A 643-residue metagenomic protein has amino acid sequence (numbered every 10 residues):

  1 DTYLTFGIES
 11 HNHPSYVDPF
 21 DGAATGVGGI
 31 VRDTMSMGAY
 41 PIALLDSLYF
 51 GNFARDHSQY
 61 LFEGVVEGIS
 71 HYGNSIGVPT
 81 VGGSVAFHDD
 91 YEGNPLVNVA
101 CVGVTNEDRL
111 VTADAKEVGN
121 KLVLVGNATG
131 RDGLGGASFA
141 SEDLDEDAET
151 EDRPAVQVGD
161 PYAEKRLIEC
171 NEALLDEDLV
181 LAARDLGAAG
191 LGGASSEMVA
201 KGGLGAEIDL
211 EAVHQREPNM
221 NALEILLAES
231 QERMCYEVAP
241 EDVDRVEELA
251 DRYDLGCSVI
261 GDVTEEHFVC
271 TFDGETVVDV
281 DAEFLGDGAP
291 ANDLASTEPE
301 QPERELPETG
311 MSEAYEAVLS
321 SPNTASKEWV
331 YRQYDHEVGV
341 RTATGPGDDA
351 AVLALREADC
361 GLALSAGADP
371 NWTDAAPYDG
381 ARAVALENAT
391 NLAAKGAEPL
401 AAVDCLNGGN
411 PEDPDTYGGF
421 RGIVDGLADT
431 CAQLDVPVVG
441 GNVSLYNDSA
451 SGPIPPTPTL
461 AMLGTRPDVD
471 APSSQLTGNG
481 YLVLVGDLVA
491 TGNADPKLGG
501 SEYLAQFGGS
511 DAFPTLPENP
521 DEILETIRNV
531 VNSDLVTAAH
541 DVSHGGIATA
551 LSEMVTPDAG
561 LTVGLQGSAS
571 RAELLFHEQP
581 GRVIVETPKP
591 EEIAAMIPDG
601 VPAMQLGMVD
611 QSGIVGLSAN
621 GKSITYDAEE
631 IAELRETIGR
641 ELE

Functional and structural regions predicted by a protein language model:
D1-D21, M35, I42, E298-A432 (+6 more regions): Non-catalytic terminal/interface segments that mediate subunit docking, oligomerization, and allosteric communication
L4-Y16, F20-A24, G28-V65, I69-Y253 (+3 more regions): Mobile "lid/hinge" segments at catalytic clefts and subdomain interfaces of large enzymes
F20-V27, S58-V66, V156, D160-L167 (+14 more regions): Generic structural signal for well-ordered, non-membrane alpha-helical segments in soluble metabolic enzymes
L48, V85, V263, A368 (+2 more regions): Hydrophobic pocket-lining residues within nucleotide cofactor-binding pockets
L61-P79, A206-E207, Y417-S444: A glycine-rich helix N-cap at a beta->alpha junction
N94-P95, G187-A317, T430, L434-V439 (+2 more regions): Glycine-/charge-enriched secondary-structure boundary and capping motifs
K121, G256, C360-L362, Y481 (+1 more regions): Residues at the starts of beta-strands that form the adenosine-phosphate
